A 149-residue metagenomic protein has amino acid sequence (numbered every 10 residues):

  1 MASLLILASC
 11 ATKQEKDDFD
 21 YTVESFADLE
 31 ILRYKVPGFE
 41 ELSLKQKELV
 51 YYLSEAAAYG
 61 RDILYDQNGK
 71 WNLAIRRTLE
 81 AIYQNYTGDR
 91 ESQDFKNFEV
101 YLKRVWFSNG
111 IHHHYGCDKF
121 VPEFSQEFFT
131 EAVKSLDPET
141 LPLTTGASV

Functional and structural regions predicted by a protein language model:
M1-A2: Sec-dependent signal peptide recognition, specifically the positively charged N-region followed immediately by
I6-S9: C-terminal motif of bacterial Sec signal peptides marking the signal peptidase cleavage site
A11-K13: Bacterial signal peptide processing site
D17-V149: N-terminal helix-rich structural modules
